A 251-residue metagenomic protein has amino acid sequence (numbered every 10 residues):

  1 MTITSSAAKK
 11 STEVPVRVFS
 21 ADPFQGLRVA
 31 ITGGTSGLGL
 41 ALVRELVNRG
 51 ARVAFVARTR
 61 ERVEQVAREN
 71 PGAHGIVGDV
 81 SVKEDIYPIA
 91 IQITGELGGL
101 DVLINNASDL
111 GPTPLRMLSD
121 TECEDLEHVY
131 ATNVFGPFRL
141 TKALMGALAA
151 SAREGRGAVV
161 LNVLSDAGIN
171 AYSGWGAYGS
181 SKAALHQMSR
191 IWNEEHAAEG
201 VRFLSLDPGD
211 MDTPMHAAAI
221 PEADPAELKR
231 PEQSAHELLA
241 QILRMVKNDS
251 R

Functional and structural regions predicted by a protein language model:
K9-V14, A198-V201, S205-L206, T213 (+1 more regions): C-terminal helical subdomain
T35-S36: Conserved glycine-rich cofactor-binding loop
R49-Q65: Conserved glycine-rich Rossmann-like NAD(P)H-binding loop of the short-chain dehydrogenase/reductase
N106-P114: Conserved NAD(P)H cofactor-binding loop of Rossmann-fold oxidoreductase domains
P114-L118, E122-E127: Substrate-binding pocket helix/loop in short-chain dehydrogenase/reductase
T141, S181-A184: Active-site helix of classical SDR
S165: Residue(s) in the substrate-gating loop at a strand-loop-helix junction that position the organic substrate next
